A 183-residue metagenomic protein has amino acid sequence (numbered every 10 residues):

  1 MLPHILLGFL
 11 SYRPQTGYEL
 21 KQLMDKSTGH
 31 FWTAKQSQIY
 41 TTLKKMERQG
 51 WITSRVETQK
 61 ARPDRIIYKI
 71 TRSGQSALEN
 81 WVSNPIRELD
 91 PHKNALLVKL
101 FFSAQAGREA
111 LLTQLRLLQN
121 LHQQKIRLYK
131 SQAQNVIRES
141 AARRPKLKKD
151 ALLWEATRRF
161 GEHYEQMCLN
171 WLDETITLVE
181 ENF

Functional and structural regions predicted by a protein language model:
M1-P91: Basic helix-turn-helix/winged-helix DNA-binding cores and closely related short helical interaction motifs
Q38, I66, Q114, A151-E162: Alpha-helical scaffold segments that form or flank carboxylate-/histidine-based iron centers
N80-L128: Amphipathic alpha-helical dimerization/coiled-coil segments that flank or bridge DNA-binding/regulatory modules
L112, Q119, Q123-I126, A133 (+4 more regions): Heptad-repeat amphipathic alpha-helical coiled-coil interaction surface used for oligomerization/assembly
Y129, V136-E139, R143, L172 (+1 more regions): Hydrophobic stripe of amphipathic alpha-helices that form coiled-coil interfaces
A133-A156: Acidic interhelical loop/turn segments
T177-F183: Generic C-terminal helix-cap and adjacent flexible tail
